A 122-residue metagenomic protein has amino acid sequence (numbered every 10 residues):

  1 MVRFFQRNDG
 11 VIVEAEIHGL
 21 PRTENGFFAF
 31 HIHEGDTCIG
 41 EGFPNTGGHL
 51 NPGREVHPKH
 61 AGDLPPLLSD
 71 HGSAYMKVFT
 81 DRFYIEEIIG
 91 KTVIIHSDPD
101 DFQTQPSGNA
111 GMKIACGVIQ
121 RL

Functional and structural regions predicted by a protein language model:
M1-L122: N-terminal leader/targeting pre-sequences
